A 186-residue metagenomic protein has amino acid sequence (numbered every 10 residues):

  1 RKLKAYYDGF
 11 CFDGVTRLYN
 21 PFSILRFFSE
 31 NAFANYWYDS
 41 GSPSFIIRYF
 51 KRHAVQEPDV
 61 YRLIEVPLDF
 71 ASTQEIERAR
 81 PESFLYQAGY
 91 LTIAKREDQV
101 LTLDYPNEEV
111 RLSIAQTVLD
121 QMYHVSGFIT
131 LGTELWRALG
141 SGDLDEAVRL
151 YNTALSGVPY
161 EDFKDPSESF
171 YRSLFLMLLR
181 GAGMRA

Functional and structural regions predicted by a protein language model:
R1-F27: Amphipathic alpha-helical segments of the small helical/lid subdomains adjacent to P-loop NTPase cores
Y19-A186: Extended alpha-helical interface modules used as scaffolds for assembling large macromolecular complexes
